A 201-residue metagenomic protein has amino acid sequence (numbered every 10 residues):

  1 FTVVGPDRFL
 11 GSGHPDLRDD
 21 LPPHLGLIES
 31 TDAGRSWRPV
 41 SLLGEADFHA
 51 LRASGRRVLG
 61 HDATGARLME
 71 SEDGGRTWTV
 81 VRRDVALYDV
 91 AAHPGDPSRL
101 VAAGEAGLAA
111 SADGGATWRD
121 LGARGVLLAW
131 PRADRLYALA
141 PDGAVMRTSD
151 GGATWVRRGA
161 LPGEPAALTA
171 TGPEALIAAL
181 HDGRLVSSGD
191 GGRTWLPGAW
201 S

Functional and structural regions predicted by a protein language model:
F1-S201: Extracellular glycan-interacting surfaces
